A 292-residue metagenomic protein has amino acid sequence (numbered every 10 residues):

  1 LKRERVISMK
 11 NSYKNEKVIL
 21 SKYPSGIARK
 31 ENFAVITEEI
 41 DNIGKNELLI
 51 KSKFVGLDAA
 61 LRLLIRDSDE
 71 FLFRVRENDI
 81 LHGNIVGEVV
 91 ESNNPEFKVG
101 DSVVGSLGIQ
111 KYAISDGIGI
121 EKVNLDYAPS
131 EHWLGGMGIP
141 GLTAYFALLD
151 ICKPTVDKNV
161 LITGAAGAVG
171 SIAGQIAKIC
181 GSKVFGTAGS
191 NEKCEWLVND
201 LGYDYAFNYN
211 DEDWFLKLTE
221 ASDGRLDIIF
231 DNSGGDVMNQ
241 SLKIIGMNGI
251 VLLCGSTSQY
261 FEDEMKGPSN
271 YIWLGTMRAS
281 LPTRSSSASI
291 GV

Functional and structural regions predicted by a protein language model:
L1-S8: Short, Lys/Arg-enriched N-terminal segments with co-localized hydrophobic residues within the first ~10-30 amino acids
E39-L57, I65-I109: Glycine-rich beta-strand-centered segment in the early N-terminal region that forms part of a ligand/cofactor-binding
L81-E88, V99-G164: NAD(P)H dinucleotide-binding glycine-rich loop of Rossmann-like/cofactor-binding domains, especially the beta1-alpha1
S102, N159, K183, G249-I250: Short glycine-centered segments of the SAM/dcSAM-binding site in methyltransferase folds
V104, F207, I229-F230: N-terminal Rossmann-like NAD(P) cofactor-binding module of classical short-chain dehydrogenase/reductase
L134-E212: Mid-domain Rossmann-like dinucleotide-binding core that forms the NAD(H)/NADP(H) cofactor-binding site
W214-D223: Short amphipathic alpha-helix with an adjacent loop that forms part of the alpha/beta core around
D236-V292: Glycine-rich phosphate-binding loop and adjacent beta-alpha segment of Rossmann(oid) nucleotide-cofactor-binding
